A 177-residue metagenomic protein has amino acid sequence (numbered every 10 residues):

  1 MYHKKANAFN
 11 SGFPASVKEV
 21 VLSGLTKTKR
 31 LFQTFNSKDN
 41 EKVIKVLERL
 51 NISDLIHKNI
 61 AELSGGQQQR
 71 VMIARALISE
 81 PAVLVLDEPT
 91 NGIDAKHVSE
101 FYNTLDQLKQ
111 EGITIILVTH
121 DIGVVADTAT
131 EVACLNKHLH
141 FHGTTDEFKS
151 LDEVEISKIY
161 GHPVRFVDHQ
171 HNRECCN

Functional and structural regions predicted by a protein language model:
S37-L55: Conserved ABC ATPase "signature" region
N59-L63, Q67: Conserved ABC ATPase signature
E80: Conserved catalytic motifs of ABC-family nucleotide-binding domains
L84-D87: Catalytic Walker B motif of ABC-type/P-loop ATPase nucleotide-binding domains
T119-H120: H-loop/switch region of ABC-family ATPase nucleotide-binding domains
V132-D146: H-loop (His-switch) and adjacent beta-strand-loop-beta switch element of ABC-type ATPase nucleotide-binding domains
D146-K149, E153-N177: ABC ATPase nucleotide-binding domains
